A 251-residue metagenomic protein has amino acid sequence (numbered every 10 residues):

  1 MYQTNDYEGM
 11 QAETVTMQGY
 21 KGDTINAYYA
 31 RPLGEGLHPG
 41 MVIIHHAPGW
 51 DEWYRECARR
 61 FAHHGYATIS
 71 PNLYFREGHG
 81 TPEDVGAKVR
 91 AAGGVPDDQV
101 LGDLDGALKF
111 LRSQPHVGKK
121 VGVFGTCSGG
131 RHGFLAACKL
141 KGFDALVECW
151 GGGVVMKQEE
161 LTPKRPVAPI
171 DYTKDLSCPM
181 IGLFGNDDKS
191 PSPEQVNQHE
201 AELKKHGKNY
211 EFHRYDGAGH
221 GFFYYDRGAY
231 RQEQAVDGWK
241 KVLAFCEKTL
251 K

Functional and structural regions predicted by a protein language model:
M1-K251: N-terminal cap/leader regions of alpha/beta-hydrolase-fold enzymes, predominantly small-molecule hydrolases
